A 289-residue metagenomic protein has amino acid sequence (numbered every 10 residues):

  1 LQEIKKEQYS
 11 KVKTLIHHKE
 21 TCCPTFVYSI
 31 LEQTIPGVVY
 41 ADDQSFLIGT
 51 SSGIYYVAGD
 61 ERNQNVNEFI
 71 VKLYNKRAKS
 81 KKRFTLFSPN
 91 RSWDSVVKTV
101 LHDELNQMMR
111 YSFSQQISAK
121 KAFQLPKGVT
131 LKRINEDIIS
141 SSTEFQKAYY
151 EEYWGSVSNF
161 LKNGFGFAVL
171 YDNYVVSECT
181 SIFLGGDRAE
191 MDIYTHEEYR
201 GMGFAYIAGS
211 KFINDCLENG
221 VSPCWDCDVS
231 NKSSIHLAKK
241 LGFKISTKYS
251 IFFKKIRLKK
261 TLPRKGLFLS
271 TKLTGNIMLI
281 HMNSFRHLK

Functional and structural regions predicted by a protein language model:
L15-P89, V176-A189, H196-E197, T247: Conserved donor-binding loop and adjoining core beta-sheet/short helix segment in diverse acyl/aminoacyl transferases
D43-I138, F252: Acyl-donor-binding surface of acyltransferase catalytic domains
V66-L73, G201-N214, H236, K240: Conserved acetyl-CoA-binding loop-helix of GNAT-fold acetyltransferases
K79-S88, C216-D228: Conserved GNAT acetyl-CoA-binding A-motif
W93-E104, Y206, V229-T247: Conserved active-site alpha-helix within GNAT-family acetyltransferase domains
K120-R188: Flexible, substrate/cofactor-facing loop regions flanked by secondary structure within enzyme catalytic domains
C179-E218, S222: Glycine/small-residue-rich hydrophobic helix-like segments
R257-N276: Positively charged N-terminal leader segments that act as targeting/secretion signals
